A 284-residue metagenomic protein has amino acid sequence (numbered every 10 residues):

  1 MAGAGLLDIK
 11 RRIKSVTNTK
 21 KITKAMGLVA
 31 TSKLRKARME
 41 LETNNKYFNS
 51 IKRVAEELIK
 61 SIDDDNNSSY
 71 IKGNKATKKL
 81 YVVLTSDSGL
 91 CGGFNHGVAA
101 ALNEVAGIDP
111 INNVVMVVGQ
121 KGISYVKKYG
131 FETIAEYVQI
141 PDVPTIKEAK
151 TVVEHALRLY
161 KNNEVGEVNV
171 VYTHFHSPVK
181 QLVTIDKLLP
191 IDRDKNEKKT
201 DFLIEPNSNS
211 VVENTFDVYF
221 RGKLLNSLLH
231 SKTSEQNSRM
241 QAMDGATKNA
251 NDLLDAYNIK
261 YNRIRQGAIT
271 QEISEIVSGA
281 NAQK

Functional and structural regions predicted by a protein language model:
M1-K284: C-terminal beta-strand-loop-alpha-helix "lid" module of Rossmann-like NAD(P)-dependent dehydrogenases
